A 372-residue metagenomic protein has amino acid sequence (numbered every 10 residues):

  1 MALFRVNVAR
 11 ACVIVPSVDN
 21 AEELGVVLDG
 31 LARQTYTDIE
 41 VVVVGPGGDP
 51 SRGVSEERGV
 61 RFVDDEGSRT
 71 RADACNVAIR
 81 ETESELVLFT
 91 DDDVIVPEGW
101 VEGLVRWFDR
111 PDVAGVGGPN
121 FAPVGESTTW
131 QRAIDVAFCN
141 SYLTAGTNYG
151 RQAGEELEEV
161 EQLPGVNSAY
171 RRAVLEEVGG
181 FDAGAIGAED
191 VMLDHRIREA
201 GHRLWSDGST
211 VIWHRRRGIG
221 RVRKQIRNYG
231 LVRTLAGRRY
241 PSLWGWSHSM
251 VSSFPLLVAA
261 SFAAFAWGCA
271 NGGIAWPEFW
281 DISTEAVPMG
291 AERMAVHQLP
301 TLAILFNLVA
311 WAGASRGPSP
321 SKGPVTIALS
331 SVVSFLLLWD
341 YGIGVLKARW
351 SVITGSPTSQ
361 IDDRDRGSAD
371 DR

Functional and structural regions predicted by a protein language model:
M1-G30: N-proximal low-complexity "stem/linker" segments adjacent to membrane-targeting elements
D29-D38: Short, acidic, metal-binding catalytic loop of nucleotide-sugar glycosyltransferases
D65-T82, G154, E158: Glycine-rich, basic loop-to-helix element that forms the pyrophosphate-binding segment of sugar-nucleotide handling
V87: Short aromatic/hydrophobic "clamp" motif used to bind/position activated sugar donors
G99-R132, V136: Conserved donor NDP-sugar-binding/catalytic core segment of glycosyltransferases
V124, D182-W244: Catalytic donor/gating beta->alpha subdomain of glycosyltransferases that bind UDP-sugars
T144-A169, I186, M192, I212 (+2 more regions): A recurrent flexible, glycine/aromatic-enriched loop bordering the glycosyltransferase active site that acts as
L256-S351: Membrane-embedded multi-pass helical conduit in multi-pass membrane proteins, especially envelope-biosynthetic
